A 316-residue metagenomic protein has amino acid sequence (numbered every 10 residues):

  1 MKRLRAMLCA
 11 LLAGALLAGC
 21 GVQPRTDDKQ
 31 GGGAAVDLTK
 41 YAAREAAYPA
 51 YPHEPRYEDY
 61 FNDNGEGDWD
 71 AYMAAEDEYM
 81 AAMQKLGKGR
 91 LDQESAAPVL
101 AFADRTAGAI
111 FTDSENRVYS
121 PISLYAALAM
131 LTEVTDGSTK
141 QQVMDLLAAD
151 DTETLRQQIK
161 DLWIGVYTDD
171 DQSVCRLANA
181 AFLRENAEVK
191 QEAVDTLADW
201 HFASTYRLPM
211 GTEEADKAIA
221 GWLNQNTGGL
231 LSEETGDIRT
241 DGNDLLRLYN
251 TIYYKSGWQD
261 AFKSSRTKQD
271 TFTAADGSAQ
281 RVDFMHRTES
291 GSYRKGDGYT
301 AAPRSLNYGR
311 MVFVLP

Functional and structural regions predicted by a protein language model:
M1-L8: Bacterial N-terminal signal peptides that target proteins for export
L11, L16, C20-P209: Detector for small/aliphatic-rich hydrophobic stretches
R56-F61, S114, P121-L124, T152-V314: Non-catalytic, conformational "gating/processing" segments within enzyme and secreted inhibitor domains
